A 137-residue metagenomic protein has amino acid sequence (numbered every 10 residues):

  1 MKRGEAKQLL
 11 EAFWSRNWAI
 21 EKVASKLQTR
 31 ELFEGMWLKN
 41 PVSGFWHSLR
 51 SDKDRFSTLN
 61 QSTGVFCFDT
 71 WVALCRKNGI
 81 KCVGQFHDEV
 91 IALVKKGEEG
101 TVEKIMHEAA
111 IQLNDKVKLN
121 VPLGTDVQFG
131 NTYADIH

Functional and structural regions predicted by a protein language model:
M1-H137: Conserved catalytic core of nucleotide polymerization and phosphodiester-bond processing enzymes
